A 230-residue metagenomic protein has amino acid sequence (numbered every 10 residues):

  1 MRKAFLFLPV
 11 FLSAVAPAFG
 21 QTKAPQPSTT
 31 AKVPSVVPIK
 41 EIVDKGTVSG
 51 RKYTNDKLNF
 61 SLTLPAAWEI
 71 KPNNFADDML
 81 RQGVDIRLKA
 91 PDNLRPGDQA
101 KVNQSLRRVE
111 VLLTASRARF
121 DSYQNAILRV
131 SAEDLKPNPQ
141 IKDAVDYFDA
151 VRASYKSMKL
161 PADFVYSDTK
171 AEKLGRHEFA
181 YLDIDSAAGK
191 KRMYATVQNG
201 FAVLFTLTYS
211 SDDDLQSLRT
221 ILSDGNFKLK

Functional and structural regions predicted by a protein language model:
M1-G20: Sec-dependent N-terminal signal peptides
A18-S116, F120-S122, K136, M158-F179 (+3 more regions): N-terminal targeting sequences that direct proteins away from the cytosol to non-cytosolic compartments
Y123-V130: Acyl/amide activation-and-transfer machinery of modular secondary-metabolite enzymes
V130-P161, L222: Long, charged/polar, surface-exposed segments that mediate recognition or autoinhibition
